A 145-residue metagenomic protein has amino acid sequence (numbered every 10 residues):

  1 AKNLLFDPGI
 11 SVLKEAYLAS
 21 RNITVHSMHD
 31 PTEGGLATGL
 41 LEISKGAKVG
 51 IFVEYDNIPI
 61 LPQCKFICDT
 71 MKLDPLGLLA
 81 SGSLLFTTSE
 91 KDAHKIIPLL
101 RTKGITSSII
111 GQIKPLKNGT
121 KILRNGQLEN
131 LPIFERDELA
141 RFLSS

Functional and structural regions predicted by a protein language model:
N3-A80: Active-site-proximal betaalpha loop/short-helix elements that scaffold phosphoryl/nucleotidyl transfer chemistry
E15-N22, K95-K103: Generic non-transmembrane alpha-helical segments
L36-A37, L84, I113: Gly/Ser/Thr-rich beta-alpha loop segments that engage phosphate groups in nucleotides
L36-A37, Q63, H94-I96, K117-I122: Short active-site-adjacent structural elements
S81-T87: A short beta-alpha structural unit
T88-H94: Helix N-cap motif at beta-to-alpha junctions
T102-S145: Acidic, Ser/Thr/Pro-rich beta/coil linker or hinge segments at domain junctions
